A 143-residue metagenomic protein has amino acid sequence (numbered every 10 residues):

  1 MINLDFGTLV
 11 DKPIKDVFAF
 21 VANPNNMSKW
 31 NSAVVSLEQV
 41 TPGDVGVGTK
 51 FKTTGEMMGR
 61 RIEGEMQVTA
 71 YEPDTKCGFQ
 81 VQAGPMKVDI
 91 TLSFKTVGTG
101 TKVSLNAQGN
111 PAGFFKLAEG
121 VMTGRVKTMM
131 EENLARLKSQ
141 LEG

Functional and structural regions predicted by a protein language model:
M1-T41: Hydrophobic ligand-binding cavity/cleft-lining segments
N3-D5, R61-E65, M86-T91: Short, surface-exposed coil-to-beta transition loops
L4, S36-E38, T75-K76, D89-T91: Short structured motifs
V10, G55, A107-G109: Hydrophobic beta-strand positions in extracellular immunoglobulin-like domains
K15-F18, E131, A135: Amphipathic alpha-helical segments that line or abut small-molecule/effector binding pockets and mediate allosteric
E38-G84, G98, K102, E132-G143: Glycine-rich portal/gate segments that line the openings of hydrophobic small-molecule binding cavities
G78-E132: Beta-strand/loop substructures that line and gate deep hydrophobic ligand-binding cavities in soluble
